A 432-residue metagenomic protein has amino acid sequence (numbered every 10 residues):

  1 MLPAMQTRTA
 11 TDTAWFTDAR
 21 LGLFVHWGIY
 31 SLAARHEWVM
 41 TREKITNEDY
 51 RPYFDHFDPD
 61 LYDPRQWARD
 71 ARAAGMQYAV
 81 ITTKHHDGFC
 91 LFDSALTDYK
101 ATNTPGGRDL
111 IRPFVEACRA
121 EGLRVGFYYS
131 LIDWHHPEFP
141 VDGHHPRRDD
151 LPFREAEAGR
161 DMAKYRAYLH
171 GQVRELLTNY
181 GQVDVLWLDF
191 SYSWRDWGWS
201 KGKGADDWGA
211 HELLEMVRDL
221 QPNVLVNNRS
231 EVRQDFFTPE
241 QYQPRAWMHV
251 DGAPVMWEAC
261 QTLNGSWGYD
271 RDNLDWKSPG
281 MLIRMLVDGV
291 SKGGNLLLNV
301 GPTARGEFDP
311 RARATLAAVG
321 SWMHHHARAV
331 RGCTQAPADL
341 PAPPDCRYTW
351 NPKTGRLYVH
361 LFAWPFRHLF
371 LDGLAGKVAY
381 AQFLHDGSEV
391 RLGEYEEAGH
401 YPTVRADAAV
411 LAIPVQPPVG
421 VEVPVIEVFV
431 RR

Functional and structural regions predicted by a protein language model:
M1-R432: Mature catalytic domains of secreted/periplasmic carbohydrate-active enzymes
